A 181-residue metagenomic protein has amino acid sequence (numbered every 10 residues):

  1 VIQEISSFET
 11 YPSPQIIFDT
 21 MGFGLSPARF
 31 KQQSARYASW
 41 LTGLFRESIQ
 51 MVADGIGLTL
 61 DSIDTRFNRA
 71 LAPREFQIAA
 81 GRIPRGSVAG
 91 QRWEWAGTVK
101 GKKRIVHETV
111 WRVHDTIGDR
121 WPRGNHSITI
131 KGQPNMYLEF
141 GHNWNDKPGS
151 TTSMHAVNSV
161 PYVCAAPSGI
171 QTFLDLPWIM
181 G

Functional and structural regions predicted by a protein language model:
I2-H126, G141: Active-site-lining helix/loop region of Rossmann-like oxidoreductase modules
H114-G181: C-terminal helical cap and adjacent loop that interface with cofactors, partners, or active-site loops
